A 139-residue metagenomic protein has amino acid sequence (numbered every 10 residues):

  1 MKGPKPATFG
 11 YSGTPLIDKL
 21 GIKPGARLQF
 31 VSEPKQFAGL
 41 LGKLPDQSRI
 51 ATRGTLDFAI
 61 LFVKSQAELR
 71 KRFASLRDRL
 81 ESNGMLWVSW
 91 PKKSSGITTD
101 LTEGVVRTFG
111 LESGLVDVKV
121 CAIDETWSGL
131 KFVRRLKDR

Functional and structural regions predicted by a protein language model:
M1-G39: N-terminal, charge-rich interaction modules
A26, V31-P34, T52-G54, F62 (+1 more regions): Catalytic cores of nucleic-acid ligases and guanylyltransferases
D46-L56: Short acidic low-complexity segments
I60-L69: Short, glycine-rich nucleotide/cofactor-binding loops
R70-L101: Mid-chain, well-packed structural core segment of small domains
D100-K119: Conserved Class I S-adenosyl-L-methionine
S113-R139: Class I S-adenosyl-L-methionine
